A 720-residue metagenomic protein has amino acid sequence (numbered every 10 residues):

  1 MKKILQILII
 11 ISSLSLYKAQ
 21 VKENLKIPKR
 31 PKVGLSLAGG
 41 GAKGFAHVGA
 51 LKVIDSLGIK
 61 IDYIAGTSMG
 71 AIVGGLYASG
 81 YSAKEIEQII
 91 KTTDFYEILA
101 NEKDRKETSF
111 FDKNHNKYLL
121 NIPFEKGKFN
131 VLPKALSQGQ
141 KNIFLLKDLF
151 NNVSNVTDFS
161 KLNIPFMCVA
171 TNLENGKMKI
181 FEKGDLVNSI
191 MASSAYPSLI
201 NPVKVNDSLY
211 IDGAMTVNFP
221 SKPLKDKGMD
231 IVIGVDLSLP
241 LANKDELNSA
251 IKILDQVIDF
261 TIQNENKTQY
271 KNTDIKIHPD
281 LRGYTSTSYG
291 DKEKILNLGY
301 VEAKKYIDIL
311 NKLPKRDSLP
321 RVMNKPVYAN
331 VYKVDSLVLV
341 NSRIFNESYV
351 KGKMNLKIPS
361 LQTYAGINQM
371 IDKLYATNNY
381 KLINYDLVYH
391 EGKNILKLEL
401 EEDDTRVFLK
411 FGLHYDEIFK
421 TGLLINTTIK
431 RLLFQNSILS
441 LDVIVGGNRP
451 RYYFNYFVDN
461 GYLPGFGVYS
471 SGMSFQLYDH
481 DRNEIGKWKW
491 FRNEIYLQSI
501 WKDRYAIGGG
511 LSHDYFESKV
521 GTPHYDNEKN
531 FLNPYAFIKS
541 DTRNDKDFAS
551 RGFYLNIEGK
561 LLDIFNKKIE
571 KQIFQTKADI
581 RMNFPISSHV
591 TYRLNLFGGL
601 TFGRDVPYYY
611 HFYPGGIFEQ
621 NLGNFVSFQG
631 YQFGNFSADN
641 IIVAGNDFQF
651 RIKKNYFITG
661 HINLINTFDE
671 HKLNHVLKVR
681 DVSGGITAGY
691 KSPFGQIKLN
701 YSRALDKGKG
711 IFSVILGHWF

Functional and structural regions predicted by a protein language model:
M1-K26: Bacterial Sec-dependent N-terminal signal peptides
Q20-T67, G75-D372, A376-V388, N394 (+1 more regions): Patatin-like phospholipase
A242, N311-P326, L511, G552-L555 (+1 more regions): Acidic/histidine-enriched alpha-helical segments
A365, M370, N384-D547, G616-V626 (+4 more regions): Gram-negative/organellar outer-membrane beta-barrel architecture
F411-L413, P534-K539, R543-K653: C-terminal outer-membrane beta-barrel translocator/porin domains of Gram-negative envelope proteins and their
S471-F475, S512-F516, E558-I564, G599-G603 (+1 more regions): Short glycine-rich beta-strand segments
Q649-D681: C-terminal hydrophobic structural anchor segments that stabilize assembly/packing rather than catalytic chemistry
